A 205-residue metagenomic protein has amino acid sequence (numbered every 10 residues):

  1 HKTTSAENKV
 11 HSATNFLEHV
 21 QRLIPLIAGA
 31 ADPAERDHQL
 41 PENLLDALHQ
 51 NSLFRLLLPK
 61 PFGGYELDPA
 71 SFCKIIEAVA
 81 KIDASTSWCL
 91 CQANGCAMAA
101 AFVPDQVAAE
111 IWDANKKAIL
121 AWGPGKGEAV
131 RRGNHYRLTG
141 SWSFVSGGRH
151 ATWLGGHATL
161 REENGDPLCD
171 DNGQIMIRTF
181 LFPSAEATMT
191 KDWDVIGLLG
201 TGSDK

Functional and structural regions predicted by a protein language model:
H1-L58, G64-K74: Alpha-helical interface subdomain recognition
E42-Q50, F54-T152, R161-N172: Glycine-rich flavin
K60, A158, S184: Residues that line or immediately flank small-molecule/substrate-binding pockets and catalytic motifs
G125, H150, M176, T201-D204: A generic structural signal for well-ordered coil/turn residues at beta-strand boundaries that shape enzyme active-site
E128, W153-H157, T179-L181, K205: Conserved hydrophobic/aromatic beta-strand scaffold that supports enzyme active sites
E162-T179, S184-E186, G197: Glycine-rich, mobile lid/loop segments that gate access to catalytic sites or pores
A187-K205: Flexible, small-/acidic-enriched active-site or ligand-binding loops
